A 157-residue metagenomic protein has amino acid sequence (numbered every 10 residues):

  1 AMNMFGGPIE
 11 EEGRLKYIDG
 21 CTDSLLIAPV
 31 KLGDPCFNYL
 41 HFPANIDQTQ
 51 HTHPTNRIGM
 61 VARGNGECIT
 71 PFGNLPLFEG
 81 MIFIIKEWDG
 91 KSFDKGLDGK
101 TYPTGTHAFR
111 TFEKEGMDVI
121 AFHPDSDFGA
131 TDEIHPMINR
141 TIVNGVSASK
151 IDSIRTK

Functional and structural regions predicted by a protein language model:
A1-C21, T106-K157: Double-stranded beta-helix
E12-D47, N56, D125: A short glycine-rich, His/Asp/Glu-containing loop-to-beta-strand
L26-A28, F42, L77, I85 (+1 more regions): Hydrophobic beta-strand core residues of beta-sandwich domains
P29, I46, G73, T141-N144: Long alpha-helical, hydrophobic tracts
P35, Q48, E67-I69, F128-A130: Short loop/beta submotifs within extracellular cysteine-rich repeat domains
N38, Q48-H53, T70, R110-T111: Short histidine-centered beta-strand/loop micro-motifs that create catalytic or ligand/metal-coordination sites
T52, R57-G96: A short beta-strand-loop-beta hairpin characteristic of the jelly-roll/cupin
N74-F78, D89-F122: Catalytic core of Fe(II)/2-oxoglutarate
